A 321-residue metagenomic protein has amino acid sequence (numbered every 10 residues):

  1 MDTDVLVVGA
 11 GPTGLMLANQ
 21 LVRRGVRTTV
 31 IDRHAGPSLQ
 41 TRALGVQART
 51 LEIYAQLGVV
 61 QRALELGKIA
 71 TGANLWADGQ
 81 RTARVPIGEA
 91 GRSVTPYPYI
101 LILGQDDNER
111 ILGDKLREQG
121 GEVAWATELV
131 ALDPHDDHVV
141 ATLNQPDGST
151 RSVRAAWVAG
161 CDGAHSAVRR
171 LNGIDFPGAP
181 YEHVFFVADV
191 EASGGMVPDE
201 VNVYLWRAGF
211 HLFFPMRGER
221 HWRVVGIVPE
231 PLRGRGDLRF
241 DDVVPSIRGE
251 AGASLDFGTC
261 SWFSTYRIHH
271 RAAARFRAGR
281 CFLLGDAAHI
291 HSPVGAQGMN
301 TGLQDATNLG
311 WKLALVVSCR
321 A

Functional and structural regions predicted by a protein language model:
M1-T13: Beta1/beta-strand and adjacent pyrophosphate-binding region of the FAD-binding site in flavoprotein oxidoreductases
D2-T3, D147-W157: Core beta-strand elements of the Rossmann-like FAD/NAD(P) dinucleotide-binding domain in flavoenzyme oxidoreductases
A10-G11, R33, Q105: Glycine-rich Rossmann-fold phosphate-binding loop(s) that bind the pyrophosphate of adenine dinucleotide cofactors
A10-N19, R23, L112, G160 (+2 more regions): Conserved mid-domain beta->alpha element of the FAD-binding
V22-A43: Glycine-rich FAD pyrophosphate-binding loop
L39-R117, M216: Active-site-adjacent segment of FAD-dependent monooxygenases/related oxidoreductases
D114, W157, C161-I268: Conserved FAD-binding catalytic core of PHBH/FMO-like flavoproteins
W125-V140: A conserved short coil-to-beta-strand element within the FAD-binding core of flavoproteins
